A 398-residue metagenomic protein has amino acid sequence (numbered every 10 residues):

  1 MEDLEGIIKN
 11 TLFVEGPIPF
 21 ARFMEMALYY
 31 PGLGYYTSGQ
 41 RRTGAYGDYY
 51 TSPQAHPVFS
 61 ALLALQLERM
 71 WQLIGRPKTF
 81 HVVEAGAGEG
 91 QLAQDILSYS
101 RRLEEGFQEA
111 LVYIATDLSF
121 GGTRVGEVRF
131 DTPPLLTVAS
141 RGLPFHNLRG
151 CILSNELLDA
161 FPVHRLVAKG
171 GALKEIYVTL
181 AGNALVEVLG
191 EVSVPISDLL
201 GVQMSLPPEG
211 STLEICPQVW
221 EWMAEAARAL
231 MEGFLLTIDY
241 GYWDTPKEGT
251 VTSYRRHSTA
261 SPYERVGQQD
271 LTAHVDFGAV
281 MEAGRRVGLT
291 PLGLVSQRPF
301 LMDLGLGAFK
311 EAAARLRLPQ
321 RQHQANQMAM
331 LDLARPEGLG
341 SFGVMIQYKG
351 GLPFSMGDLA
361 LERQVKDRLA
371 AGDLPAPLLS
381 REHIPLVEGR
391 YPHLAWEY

Functional and structural regions predicted by a protein language model:
M1-A85, E89-L148, A308, A313 (+1 more regions): Rossmann-like AdoMet
D3, I18-R22, Q54, V58 (+7 more regions): Generic recognition of stable, solvent-exposed alpha-helical segments in well-folded globular domains
A27, I152, V280: A residue-level signal for conserved active-site and pocket-lining positions in enzyme catalytic cores
Y36, A160-V163, P246, F354-M356: Short helix/loop capping segments that flank catalytic or ligand/cofactor-binding pockets
F120, L158, Y242: Short, glycine/acidic-enriched loop or turn micro-motifs at the edges of active sites
L143-G170, T212-E221, E225-L236: A short SAM/SAH-binding and catalytic strip from SAM-dependent methyltransferases
C151-G201, E248-S261: A mobile, often basic/glycine-rich helix-loop segment that functions as the active-site lid/recognition loop
D198-Y398: Long, Lys/Arg- and hydrophobic-enriched amphipathic alpha-helices
